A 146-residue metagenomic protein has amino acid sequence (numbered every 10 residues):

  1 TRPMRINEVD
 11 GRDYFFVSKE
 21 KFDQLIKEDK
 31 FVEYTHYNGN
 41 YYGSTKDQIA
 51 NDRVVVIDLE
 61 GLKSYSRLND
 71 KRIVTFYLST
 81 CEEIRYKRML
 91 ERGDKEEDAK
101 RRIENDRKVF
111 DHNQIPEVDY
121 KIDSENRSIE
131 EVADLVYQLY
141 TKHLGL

Functional and structural regions predicted by a protein language model:
R2-R5, E60-G61, S79-R85, R127-S128: Conserved nucleotide-binding/hydrolysis micro-motifs of P-loop NTPases
R2-R53, E60: ATP-dependent small-molecule kinase phosphotransfer cores that center on conserved nucleotide phosphate-binding segments
G11-D13, L90-E96: Short glycine-enriched, charge-decorated loop/helix-capping segments at active-site entrances that position
F15, V74-F76, Y120-I122: Hydrophobic/aromatic beta-strand patches that form the interior of the parallel beta-sheet core in alpha/beta enzyme
V54-D58, L68-L90: Conserved phosphate-donor/acceptor-positioning beta-strand/loop module used by diverse small-molecule
Y65: Conserved C-terminal guanine-recognition region of P-loop GTPase G domains, centered on the G4
D94-L139: Small-molecule kinase domains that catalyze NTP-dependent phosphoryl transfer to phosphate-bearing small molecules
Y140-G145: Short, hydrophobic alpha-helical segments
